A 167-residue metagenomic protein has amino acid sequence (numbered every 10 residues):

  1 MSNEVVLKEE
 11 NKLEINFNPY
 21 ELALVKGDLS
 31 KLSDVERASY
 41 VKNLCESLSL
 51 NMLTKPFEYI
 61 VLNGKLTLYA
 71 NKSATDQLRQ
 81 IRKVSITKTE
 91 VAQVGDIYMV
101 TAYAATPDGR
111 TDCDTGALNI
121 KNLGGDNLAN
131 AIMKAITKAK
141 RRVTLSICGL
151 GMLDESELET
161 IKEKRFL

Functional and structural regions predicted by a protein language model:
S2-L167: Polyanion-binding surfaces on beta-sheet-dominated domains and ring/shell assemblies
